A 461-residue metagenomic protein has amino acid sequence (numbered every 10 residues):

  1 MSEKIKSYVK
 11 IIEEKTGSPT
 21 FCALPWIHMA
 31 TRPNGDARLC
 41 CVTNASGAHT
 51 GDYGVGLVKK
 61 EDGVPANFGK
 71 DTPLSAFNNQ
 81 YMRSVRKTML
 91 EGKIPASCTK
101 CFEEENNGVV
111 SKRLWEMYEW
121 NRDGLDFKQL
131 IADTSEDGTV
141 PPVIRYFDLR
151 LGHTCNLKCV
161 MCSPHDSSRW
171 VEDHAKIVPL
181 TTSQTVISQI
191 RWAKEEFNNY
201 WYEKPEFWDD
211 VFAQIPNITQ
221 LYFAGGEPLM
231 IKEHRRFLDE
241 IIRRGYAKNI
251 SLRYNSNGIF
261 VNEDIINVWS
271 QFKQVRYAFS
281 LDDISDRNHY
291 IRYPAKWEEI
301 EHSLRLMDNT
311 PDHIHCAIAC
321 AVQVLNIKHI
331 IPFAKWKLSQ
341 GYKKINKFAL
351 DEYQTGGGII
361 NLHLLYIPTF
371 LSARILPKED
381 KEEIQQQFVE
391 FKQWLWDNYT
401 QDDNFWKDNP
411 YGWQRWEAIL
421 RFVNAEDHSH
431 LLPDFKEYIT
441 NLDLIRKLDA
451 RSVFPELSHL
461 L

Functional and structural regions predicted by a protein language model:
S2-P19, A23-H28, D36, F68-D148 (+2 more regions): N-terminal [4Fe-4S]-dependent radical SAM core
S2-V9, V42-E104, H313, K378-T440 (+3 more regions): C-terminal accessory region of radical SAM enzymes
C22, C40-C41, C98-C101, C155 (+1 more regions): Short cysteine clusters
N44-G47, V322-K328, N346-Q386, P410-W416: Flexible glycine/acidic-rich beta-alpha junction loops that bind and position SAM and/or redox cofactors in anaerobic
I144-T154, H165-E203, I215-K232, R244-E263 (+3 more regions): Core AdoMet radical
I187-P205, T219-L221, F237-L238, I242-R243 (+8 more regions): Eukaryote-biased activation of long, low-complexity terminal tails and linkers
N267-Q274, D308, L338: Acidic (Asp/Glu)-rich catalytic clusters
V324-Q340: Catalytic cores of alpha/beta
